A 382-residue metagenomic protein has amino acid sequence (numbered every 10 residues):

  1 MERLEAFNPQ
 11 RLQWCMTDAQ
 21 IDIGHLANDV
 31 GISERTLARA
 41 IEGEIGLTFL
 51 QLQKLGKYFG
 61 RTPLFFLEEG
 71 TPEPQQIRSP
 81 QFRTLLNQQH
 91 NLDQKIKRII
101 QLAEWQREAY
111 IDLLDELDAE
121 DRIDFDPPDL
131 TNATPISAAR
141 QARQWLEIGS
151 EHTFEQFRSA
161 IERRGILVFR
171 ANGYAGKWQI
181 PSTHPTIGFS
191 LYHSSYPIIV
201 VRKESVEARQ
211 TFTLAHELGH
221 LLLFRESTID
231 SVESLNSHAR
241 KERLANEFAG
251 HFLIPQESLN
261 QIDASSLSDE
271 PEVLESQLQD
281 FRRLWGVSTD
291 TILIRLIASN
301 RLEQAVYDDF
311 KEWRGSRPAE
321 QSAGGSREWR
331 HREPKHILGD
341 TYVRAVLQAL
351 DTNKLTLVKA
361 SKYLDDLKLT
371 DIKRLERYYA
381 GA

Functional and structural regions predicted by a protein language model:
M1-A382: Active-site hotspot residues in diverse enzymes, especially metal/ion-binding acidic/histidine motifs
